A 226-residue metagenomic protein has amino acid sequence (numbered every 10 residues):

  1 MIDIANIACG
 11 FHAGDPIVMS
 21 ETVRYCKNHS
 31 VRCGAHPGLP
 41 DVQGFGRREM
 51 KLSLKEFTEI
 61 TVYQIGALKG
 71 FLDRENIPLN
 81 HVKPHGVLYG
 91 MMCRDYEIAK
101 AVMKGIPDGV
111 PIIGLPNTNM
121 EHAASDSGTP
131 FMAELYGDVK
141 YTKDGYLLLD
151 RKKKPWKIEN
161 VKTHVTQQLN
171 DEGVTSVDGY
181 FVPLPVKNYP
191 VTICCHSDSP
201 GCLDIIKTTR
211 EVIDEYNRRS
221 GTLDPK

Functional and structural regions predicted by a protein language model:
A5-H12, G44-T58, Y146-W156: Glycine-rich tight-turn/loop motif centered on a GG-T
I7-H12, M91-M92, G109-N117: Catalytic beta/alpha-barrel core
A13-K27, C93-K100, P116-S127: Active-site-adjacent beta->alpha loops and helix N-cap segments on the catalytic face of soluble alpha/beta enzymes
E21-G34, D73: Acidic (Asp/Glu)-rich catalytic clusters
H36, V82, C195: Conserved, mostly hydrophobic/aromatic
V42-N76, H81: Glycine/small-residue-rich loop that forms an oxyanion/phosphate-binding "nest" at active or ligand-binding sites
N117-P185: Active-site rim beta-loop-alpha module in soluble metabolic enzymes
I206-K226: C-terminal domain-boundary segment and adjacent tail
